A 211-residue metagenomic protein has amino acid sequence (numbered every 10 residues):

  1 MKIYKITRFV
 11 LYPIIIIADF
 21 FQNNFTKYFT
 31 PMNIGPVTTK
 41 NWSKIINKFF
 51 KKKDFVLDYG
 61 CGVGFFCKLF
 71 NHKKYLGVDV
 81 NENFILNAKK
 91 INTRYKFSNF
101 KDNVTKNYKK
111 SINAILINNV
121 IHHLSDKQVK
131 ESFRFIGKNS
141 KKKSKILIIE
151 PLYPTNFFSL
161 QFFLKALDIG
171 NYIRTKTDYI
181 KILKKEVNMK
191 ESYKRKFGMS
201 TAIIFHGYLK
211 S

Functional and structural regions predicted by a protein language model:
M1-D54, Y59-N107, L124-Q128, F135 (+1 more regions): Class I (Rossmann-like) S-adenosyl-L-methionine-dependent methyltransferase catalytic domain, capturing the SAM-binding
S111: Short acidic/histidine-rich motifs immediately flanking catalytic phosphotransfer sites in two-component signaling
L116: A conserved beta-strand element that flanks and buttresses the S-adenosyl-L-methionine
N119-H123: Short catalytic micro-motifs in class I SAM-dependent methyltransferases
K130-K142: A short glycine-rich, Lys/Arg-flanked "PGG" loop and its adjoining helix->strand segment in the class I
